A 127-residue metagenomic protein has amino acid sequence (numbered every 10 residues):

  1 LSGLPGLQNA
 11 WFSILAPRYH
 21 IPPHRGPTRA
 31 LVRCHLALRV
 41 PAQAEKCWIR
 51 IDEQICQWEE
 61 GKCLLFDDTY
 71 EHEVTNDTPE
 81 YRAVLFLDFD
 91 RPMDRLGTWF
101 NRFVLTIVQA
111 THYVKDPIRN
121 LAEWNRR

Functional and structural regions predicted by a protein language model:
L1-R25, L96-R127: Fe(II)/2-oxoglutarate oxygenase catalytic core
I14-A16, P27-Q43: Short, conserved beta-strand element in jelly-roll/cupin
P17, Q54, Y70: A generic "binding-loop/recognition-motif" signal
I21-H24, I49, F66, H72-T78: Short beta-strand His + acidic residue motifs that chelate non-heme Fe in jelly-roll/DSBH and cupin folds
R33-A37, L65, E80-L96: A short hydrophobic beta-strand segment most commonly corresponding to one strand of the jelly-roll/cupin
R39-E60: A short beta-strand-loop-beta hairpin characteristic of the jelly-roll/cupin
Q43, P79-E80: Short strand-connecting beta-turns/loops that link adjacent beta-strands
Q57-E71: Conserved metal-binding segment of the jelly-roll/cupin
